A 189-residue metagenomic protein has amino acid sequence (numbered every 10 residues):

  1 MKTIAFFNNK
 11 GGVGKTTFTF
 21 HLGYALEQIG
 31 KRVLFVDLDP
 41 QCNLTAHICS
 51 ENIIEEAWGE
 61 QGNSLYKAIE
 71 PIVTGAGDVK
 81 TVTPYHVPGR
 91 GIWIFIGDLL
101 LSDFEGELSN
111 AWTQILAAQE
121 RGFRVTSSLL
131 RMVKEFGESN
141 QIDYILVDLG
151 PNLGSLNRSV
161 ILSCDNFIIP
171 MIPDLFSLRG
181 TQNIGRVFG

Functional and structural regions predicted by a protein language model:
M1-G189: P-loop NTP-binding core
